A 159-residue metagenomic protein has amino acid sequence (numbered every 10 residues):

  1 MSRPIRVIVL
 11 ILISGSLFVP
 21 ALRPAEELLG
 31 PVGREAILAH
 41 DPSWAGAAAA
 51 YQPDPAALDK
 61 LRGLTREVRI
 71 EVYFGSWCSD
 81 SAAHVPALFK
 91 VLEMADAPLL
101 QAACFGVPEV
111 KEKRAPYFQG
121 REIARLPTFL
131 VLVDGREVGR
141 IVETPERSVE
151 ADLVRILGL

Functional and structural regions predicted by a protein language model:
M1-I8: Bacterial N-terminal signal peptides that target proteins for export
I8-L17: Bacterial N-terminal signal peptides
R23-T65: N-terminal leader/targeting and pre-domain segments
A57, H84-A87, V149, L153: Stable alpha-helical elements in mature extracytoplasmic
G63-M94: Local sequence-structure signature of Cys/Sec-based thiol-disulfide redox active-site neighborhoods
V72-S76, L99-K113: Thiol-based oxidoreductase modules, predominantly thioredoxin-like and allied folds used for disulfide exchange
K113-L126: Structural alpha/beta surface segment adjacent to cysteine/selenocysteine redox centers across thiol/disulfide enzymes
R125, V131-L159: Non-catalytic, surface beta->alpha helical segment in thiol-disulfide oxidoreductase systems
